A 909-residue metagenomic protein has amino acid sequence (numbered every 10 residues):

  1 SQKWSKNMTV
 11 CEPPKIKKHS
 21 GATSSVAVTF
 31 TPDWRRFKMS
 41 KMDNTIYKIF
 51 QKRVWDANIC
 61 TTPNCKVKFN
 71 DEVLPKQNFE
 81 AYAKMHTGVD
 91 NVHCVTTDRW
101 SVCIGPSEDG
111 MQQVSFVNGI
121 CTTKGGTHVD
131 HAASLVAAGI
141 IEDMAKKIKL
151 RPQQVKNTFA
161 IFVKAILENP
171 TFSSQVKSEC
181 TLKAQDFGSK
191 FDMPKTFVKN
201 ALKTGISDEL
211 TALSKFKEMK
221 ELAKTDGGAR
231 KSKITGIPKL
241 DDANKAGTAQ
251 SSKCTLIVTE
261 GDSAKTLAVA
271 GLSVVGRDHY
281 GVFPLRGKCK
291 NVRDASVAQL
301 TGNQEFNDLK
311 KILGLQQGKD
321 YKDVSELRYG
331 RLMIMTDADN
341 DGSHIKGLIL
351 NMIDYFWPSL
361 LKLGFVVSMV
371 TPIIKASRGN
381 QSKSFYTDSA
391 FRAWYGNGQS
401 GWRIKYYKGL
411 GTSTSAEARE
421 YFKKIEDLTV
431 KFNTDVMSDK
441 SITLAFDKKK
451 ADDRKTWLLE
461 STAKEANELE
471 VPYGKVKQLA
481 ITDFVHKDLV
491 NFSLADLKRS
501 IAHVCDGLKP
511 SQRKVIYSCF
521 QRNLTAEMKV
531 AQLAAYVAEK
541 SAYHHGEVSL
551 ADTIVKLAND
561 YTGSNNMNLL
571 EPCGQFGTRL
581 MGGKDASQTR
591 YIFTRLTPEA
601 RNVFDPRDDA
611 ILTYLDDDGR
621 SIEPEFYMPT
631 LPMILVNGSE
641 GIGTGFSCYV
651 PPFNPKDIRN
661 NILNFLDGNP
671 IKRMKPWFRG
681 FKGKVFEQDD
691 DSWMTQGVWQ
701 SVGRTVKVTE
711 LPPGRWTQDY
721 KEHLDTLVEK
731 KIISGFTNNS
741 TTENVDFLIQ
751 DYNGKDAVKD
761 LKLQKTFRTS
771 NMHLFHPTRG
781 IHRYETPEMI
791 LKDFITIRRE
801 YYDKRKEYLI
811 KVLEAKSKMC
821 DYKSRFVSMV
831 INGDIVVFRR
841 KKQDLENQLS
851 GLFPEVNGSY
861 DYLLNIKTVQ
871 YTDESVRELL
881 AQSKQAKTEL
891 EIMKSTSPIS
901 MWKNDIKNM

Functional and structural regions predicted by a protein language model:
S1-M909: Conserved phosphate-chemistry cores used by DNA topoisomerases
